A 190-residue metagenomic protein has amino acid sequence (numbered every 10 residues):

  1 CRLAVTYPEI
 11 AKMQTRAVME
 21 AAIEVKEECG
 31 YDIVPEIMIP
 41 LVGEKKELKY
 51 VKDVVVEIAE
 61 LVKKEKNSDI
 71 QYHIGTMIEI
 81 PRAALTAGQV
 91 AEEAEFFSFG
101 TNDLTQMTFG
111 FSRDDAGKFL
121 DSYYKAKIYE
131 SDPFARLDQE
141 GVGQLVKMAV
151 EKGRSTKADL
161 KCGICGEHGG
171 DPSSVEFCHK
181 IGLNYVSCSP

Functional and structural regions predicted by a protein language model:
C1-P190: Conserved alpha/beta-domain cores
